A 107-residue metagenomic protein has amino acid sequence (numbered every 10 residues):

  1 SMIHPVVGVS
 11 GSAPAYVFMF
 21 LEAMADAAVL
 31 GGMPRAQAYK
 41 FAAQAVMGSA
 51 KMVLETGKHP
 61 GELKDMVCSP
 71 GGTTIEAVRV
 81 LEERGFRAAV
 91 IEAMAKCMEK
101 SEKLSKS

Functional and structural regions predicted by a protein language model:
S1-K40: Anionic-ligand binding region
A43-S107: NAD(P)-dependent Rossmann-like dehydrogenase/reductase catalytic/cofactor-binding core
